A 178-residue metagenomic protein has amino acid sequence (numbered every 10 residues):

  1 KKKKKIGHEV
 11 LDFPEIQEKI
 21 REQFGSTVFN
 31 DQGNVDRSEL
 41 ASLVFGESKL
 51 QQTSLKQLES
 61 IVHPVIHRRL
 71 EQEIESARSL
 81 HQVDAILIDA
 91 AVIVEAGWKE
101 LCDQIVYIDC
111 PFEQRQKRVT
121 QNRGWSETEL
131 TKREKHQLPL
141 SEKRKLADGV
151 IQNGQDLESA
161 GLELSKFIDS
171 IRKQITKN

Functional and structural regions predicted by a protein language model:
K1, K5-V10, G46, Q121 (+1 more regions): N-terminal polybasic phosphate/anion-binding patch
K4, L58, L87, I151: Residue-level signature of catalytic and energy-coupling elements of molecular machines, predominantly ATP/GTP-dependent
H8-Q82: ATP-dependent small-molecule kinase phosphotransfer cores that center on conserved nucleotide phosphate-binding segments
E15, V35, V62, C110 (+2 more regions): Short beta->alpha linker loops
Q17-R21, F112-T120, E127, T131: An amphipathic alpha-helix signature
L70, K99-L101, Q121-K177: Small-molecule kinase domains that catalyze NTP-dependent phosphoryl transfer to phosphate-bearing small molecules
E71-N122: ATP-dependent NMP and nucleoside kinases share a basic, alpha-helical "lid"
